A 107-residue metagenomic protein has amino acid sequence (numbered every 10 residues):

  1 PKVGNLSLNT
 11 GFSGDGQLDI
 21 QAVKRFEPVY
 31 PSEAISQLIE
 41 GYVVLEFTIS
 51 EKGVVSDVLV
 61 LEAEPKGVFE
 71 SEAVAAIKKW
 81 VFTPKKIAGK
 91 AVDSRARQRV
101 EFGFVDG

Functional and structural regions predicted by a protein language model:
P1-S36, A75-K79, Q98, D106: Acidic, low-complexity proline/glycine/alanine-rich linker and hinge segments
E33-Y42, I49-K86, D93: A short, well-structured alpha-helical segment
F47-I49, F102: Hydrophobic beta-strand positions in extracellular immunoglobulin-like domains
V54, V105-G107: Short strand-connecting beta-turns/loops that link adjacent beta-strands
K85-E101, V105: Cysteine/selenocysteine-centered motifs that mediate thiol-based redox chemistry or coordinate metal-sulfur cofactors
